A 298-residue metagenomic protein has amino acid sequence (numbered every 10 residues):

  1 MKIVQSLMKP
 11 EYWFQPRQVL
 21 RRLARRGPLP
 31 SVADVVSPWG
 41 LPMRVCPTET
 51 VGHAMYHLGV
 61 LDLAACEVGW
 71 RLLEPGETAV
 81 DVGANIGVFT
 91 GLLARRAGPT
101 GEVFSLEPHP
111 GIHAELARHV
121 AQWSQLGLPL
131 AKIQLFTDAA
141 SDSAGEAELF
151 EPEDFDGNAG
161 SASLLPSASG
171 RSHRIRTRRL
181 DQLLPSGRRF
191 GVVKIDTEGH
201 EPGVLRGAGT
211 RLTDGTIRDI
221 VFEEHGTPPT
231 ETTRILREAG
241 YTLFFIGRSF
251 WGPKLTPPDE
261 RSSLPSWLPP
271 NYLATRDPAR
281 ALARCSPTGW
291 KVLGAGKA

Functional and structural regions predicted by a protein language model:
M1-A298: Phosphate/nucleotide-binding beta-alpha loop and adjacent structural elements of enzyme active sites
